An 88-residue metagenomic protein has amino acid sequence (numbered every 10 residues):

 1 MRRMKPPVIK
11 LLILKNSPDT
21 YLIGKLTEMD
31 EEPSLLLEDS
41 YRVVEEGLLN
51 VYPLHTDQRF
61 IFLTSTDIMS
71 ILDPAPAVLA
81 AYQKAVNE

Functional and structural regions predicted by a protein language model:
R2-E88: Conserved RNA-binding domains used in RNP assembly and mRNA/RNA metabolism
